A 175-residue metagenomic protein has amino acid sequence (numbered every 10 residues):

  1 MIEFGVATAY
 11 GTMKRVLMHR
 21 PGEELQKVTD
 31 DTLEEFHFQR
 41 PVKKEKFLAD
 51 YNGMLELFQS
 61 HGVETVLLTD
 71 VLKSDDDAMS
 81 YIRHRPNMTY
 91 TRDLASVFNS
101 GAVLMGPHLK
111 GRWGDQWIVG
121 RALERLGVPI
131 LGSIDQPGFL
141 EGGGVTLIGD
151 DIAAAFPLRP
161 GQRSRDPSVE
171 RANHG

Functional and structural regions predicted by a protein language model:
M1-G175: The feature marks the mature, well-folded catalytic cores of soluble enzymes
